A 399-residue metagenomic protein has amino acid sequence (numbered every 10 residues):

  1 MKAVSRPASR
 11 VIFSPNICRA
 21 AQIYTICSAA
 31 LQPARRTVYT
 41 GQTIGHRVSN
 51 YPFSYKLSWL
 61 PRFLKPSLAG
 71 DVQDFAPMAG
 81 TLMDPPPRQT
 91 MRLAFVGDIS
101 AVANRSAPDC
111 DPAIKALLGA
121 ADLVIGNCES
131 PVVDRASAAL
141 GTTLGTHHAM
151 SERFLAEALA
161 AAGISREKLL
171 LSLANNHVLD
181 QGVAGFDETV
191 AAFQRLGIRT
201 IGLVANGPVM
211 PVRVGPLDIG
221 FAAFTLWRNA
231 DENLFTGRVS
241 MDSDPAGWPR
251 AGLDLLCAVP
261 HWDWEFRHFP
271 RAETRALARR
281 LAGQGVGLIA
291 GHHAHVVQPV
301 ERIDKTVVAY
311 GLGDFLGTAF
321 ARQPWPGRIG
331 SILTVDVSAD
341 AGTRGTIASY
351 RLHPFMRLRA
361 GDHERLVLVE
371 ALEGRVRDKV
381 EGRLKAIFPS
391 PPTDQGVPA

Functional and structural regions predicted by a protein language model:
K2-A399: Acidic, metal/ion-coordinating pockets
